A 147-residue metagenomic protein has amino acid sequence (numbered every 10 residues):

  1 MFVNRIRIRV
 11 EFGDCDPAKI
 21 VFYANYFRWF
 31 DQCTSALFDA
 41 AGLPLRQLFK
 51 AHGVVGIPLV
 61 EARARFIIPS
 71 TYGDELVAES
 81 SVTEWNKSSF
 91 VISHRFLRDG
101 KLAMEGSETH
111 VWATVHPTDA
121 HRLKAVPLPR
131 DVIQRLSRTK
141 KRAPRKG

Functional and structural regions predicted by a protein language model:
M1-L59, V115-G147: Hot-dog-fold acyl-thioester-processing enzymes
I6, F66, T71-Y72, T83-G147: HotDog/MaoC-like acyl-thioester-processing domains
E11-D16, Y23, F27, D31-S35 (+4 more regions): Residue-level signal for functionally critical sites in structured catalytic/ligand-binding pockets
L37-V77, V82-S89, E105, V111: Hydrophobic beta-strand-centered segment that forms part of the acyl-chain substrate-binding groove
